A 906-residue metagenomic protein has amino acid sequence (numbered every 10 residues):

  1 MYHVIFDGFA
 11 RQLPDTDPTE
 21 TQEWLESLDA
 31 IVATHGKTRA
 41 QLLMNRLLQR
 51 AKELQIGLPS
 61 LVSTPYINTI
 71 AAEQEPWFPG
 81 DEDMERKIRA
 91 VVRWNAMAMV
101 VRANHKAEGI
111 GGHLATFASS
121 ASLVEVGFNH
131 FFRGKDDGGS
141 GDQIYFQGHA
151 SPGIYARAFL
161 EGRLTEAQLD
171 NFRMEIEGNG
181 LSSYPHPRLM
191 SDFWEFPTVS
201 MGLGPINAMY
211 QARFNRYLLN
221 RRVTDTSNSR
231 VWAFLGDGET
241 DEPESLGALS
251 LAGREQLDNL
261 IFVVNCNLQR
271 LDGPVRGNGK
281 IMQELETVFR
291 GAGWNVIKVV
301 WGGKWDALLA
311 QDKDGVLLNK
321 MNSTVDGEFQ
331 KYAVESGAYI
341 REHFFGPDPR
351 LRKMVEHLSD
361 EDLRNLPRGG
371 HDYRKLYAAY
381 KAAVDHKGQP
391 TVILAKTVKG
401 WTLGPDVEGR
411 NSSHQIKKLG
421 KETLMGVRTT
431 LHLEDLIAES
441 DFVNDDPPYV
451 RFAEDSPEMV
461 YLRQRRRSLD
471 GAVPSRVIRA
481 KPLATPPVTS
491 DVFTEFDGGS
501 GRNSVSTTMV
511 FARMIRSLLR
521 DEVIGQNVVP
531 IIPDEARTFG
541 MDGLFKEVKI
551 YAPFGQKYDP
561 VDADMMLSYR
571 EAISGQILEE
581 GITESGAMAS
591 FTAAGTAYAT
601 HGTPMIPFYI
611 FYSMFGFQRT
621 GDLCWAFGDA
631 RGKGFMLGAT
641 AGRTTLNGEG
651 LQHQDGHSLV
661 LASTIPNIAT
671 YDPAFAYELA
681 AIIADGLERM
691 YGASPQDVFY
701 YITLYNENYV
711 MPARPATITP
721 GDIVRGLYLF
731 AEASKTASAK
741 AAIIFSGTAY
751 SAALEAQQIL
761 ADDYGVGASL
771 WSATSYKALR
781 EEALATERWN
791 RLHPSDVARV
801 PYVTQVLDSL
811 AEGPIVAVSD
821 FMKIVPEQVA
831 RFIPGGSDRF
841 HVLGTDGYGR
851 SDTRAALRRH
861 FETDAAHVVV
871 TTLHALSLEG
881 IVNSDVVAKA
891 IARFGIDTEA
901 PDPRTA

Functional and structural regions predicted by a protein language model:
Y2, P18, E177-P197, L203 (+10 more regions): Thiamine diphosphate
Y2-E161, S504-D521, G525, I532: N-terminal amphipathic, basic-rich helices that act as targeting or association modules
A10, S27-A30, W77-E85, A103-G112 (+14 more regions): Glycine- and acidic
E75-A96, F117, F132-K135, D142 (+10 more regions): Non-catalytic terminal/interface segments that mediate subunit docking, oligomerization, and allosteric communication
E75-V92, A96-E108, H113-E255, N278-G279 (+4 more regions): Cofactor-binding active-site loop characterized by glycine-rich and histidine/acidic residues
A107-I110, S122-F131, D137-G141, D192-F196 (+12 more regions): Short alpha-helical segments and helix-capping/turn motifs at coil-helix boundaries
V231, G236-E239, C266, T397 (+3 more regions): Active-site metal-binding loops of divalent metal-dependent hydrolases
A233-F234, T240, D622-R643, G648: A structural-propensity feature for long, helix-poor, extended segments
